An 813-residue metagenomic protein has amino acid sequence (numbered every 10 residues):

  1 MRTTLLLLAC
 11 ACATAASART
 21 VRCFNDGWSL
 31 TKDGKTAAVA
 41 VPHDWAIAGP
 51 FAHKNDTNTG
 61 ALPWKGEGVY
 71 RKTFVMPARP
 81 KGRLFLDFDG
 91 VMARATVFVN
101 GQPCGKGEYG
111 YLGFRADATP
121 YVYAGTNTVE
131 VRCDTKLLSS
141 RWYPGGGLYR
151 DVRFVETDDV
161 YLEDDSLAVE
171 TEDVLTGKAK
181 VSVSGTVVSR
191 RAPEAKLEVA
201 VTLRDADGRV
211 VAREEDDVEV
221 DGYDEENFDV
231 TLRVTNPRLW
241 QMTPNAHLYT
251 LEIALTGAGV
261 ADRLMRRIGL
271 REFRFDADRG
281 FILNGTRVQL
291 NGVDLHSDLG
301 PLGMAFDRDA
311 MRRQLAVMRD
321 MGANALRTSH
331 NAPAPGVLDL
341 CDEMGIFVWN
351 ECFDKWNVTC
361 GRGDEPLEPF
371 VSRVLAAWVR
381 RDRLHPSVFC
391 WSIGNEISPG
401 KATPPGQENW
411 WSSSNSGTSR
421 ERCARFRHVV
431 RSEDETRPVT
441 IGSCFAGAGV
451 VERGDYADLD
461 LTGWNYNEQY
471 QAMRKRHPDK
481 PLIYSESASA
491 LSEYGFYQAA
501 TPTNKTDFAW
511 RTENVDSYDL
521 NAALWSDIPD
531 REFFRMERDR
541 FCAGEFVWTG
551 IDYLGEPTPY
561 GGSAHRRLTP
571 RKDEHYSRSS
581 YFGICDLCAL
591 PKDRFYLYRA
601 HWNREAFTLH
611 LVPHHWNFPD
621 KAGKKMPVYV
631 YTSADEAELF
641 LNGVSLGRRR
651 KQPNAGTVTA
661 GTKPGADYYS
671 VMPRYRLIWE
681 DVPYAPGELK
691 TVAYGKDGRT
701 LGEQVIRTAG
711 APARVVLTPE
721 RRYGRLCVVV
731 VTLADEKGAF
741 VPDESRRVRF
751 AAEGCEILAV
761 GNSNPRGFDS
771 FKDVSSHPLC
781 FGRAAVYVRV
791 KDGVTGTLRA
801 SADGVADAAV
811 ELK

Functional and structural regions predicted by a protein language model:
M1-L8, A16-P335, L340, M344-V348 (+5 more regions): Secreted/periplasmic carbohydrate-active enzymes, especially glycoside hydrolases
T20-N25, L30-G34, V91, L138 (+7 more regions): Substrate-binding clefts and catalytic carboxylate motifs of secreted carbohydrate-active enzymes
F275-R279, A334-L338, P369-R381, A446-R453 (+2 more regions): Alpha-helical scaffolding within the catalytic cores of extracellular/periplasmic polymer-degrading hydrolases
N291-V293, L326-T328, V348-N350, I393 (+3 more regions): Hydrophobic faces of well-ordered beta-strands that scaffold small-molecule active sites in alpha/beta enzyme cores
H296-D307, M321-S329, F353-F370, G394-P399 (+4 more regions): The substrate-binding groove and active-site-proximal loops of carbohydrate-active enzymes, especially glycoside
D307, M311-Q314, P333, V337 (+5 more regions): Stable alpha-helical elements in mature extracytoplasmic
A332-A334, D354-N357, N395-P399, F445-A448 (+3 more regions): Solvent-exposed loop/turn segments at secondary-structure junctions within structured extracellular/periplasmic domains
